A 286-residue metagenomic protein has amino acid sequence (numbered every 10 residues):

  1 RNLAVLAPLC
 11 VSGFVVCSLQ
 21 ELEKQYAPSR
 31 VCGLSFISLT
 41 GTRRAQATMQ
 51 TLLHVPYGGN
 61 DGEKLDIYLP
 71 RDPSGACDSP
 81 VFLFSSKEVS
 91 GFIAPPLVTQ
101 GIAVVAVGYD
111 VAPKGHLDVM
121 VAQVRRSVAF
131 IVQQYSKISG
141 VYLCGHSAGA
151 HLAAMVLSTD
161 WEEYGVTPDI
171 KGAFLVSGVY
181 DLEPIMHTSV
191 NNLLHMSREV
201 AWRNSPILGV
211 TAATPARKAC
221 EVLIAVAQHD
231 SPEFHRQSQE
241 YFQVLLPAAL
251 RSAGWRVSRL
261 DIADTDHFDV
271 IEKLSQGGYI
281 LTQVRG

Functional and structural regions predicted by a protein language model:
L6, A225, H235-F242, L246-G286: C-terminal catalytic histidine-bearing segment of alpha/beta-hydrolase fold enzymes
P8-G75: N-terminal cap/lid segment of alpha/beta-hydrolase-fold proteins
Y68, F82-L83, C144, V176 (+1 more regions): Short hydrophobic segments within beta-strands
R71-L97: Short, surface-exposed "cap/lid" segments of acyl-processing enzymes
S85-A94, V105-G140, Q276: Catalytic nucleophile-loop/oxyanion-hole region of alpha/beta-hydrolase and closely related hydrolase-like folds
A103, G108-A112, V179, A263-D266: Short beta-to-alpha linker loops that shape the active-site pocket of alpha/beta-hydrolase fold enzymes
R126-V190: Primarily recognizes the serine-hydrolase "nucleophile elbow" in alpha/beta-hydrolase and SGNH/GDSL folds
T167-G172, G178-H187, R198-F242: The feature captures the conserved acid-bearing segment of alpha/beta-hydrolase catalytic domains
